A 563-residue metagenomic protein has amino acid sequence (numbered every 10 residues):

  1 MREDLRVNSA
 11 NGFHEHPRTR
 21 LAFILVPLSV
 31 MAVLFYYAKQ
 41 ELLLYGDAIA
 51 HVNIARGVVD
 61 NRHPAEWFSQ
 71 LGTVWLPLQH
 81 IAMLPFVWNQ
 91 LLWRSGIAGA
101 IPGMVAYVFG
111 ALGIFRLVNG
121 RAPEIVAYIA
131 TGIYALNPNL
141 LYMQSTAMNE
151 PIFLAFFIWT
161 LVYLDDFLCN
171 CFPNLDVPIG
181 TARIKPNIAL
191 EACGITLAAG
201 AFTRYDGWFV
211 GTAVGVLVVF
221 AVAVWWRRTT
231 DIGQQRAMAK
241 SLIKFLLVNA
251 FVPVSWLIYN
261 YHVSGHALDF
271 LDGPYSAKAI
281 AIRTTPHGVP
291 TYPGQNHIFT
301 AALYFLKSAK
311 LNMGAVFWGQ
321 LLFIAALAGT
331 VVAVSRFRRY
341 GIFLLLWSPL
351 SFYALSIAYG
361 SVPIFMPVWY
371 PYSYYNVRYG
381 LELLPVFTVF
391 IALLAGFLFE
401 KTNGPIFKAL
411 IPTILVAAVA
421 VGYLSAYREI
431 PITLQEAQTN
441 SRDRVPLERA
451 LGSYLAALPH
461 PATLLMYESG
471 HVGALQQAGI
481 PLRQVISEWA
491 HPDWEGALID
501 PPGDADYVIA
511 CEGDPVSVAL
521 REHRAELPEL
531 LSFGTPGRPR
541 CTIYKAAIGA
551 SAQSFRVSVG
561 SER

Functional and structural regions predicted by a protein language model:
M1, W225, Y304-Y353, L394: Hydrophobic, aromatic-rich transmembrane alpha-helices and their immediate juxtamembrane boundary segments
I24, I125, N187, E191 (+6 more regions): Signature aromatic-anchored transmembrane alpha helix within multi-pass, membrane-resident enzymes that catalyze glycan
S29-V30, A130-P138, V162, L197-A201: Short helix- or helix-capping micro-motifs that position conserved polar/aromatic residues at function-defining sites
V33-L34, F220, K240-A325, S351-Y353: Membrane-lumen/periplasm interface segments of specific transmembrane helices in polyprenyl phosphate-linked
L44-Y45, G72, N139-I152: Short acidic/glycine- and proline-prone juxtamembrane loop motifs at membrane-interface regions of multi-pass membrane
I101-R121, W159, Y163, A328-V331: Transmembrane-helix motifs of polytopic, lipid-linked glycan transferases
V118, T413-H471: Membrane-embedded, lumen/periplasm-facing catalytic core of multi-pass transferases that use lipid-linked donors
S453-E488, Y507, C511: Short periplasmic/luminal acceptor-recognition loop of GT-C membrane glycosyltransferases, typified by
